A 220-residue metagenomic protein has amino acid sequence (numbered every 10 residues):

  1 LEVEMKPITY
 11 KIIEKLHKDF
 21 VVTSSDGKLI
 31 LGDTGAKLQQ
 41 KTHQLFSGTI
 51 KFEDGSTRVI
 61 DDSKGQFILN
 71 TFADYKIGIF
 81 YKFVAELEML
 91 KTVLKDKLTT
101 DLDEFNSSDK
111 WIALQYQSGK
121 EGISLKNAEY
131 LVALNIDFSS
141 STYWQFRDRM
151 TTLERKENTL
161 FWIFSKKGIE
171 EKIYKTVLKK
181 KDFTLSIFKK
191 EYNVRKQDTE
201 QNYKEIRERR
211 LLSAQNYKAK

Functional and structural regions predicted by a protein language model:
L1-N70, K82, Y174, K180-K196: Interdomain linker/hinge connecting the two RecA-like lobes of the SF2 helicase core
S56, G78, L134: Conserved short-loop catalytic and cofactor-binding motifs
D74-K76, K110: Pre-Walker A (Motif I) flank of P-loop NTPase domains
K76-F83: Conserved RecA-like ASCE P-loop NTPase motor core of nucleic-acid helicases/translocases
L87, K97-K180: Conserved RecA-like P-loop NTPase helicase motor core
L90-K91: A generic structural signal for short, well-ordered alpha-helical segments in conserved domains
I163-K220: Non-catalytic, charged low-complexity extensions flanking SF2 helicase motor domains
